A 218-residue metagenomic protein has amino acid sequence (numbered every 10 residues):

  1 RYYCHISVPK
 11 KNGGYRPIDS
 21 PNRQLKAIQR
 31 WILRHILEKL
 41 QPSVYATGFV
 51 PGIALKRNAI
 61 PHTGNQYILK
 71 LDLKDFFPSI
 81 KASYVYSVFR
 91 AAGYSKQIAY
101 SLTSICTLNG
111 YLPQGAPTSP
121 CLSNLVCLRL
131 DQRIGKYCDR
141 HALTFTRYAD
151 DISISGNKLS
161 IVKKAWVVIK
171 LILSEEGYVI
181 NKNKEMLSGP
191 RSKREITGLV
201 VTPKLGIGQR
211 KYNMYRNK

Functional and structural regions predicted by a protein language model:
R1-C4: Amphipathic alpha-helical blocks
I6-Q29, T47-V50, S104-N124: Short, conserved non-catalytic motifs in the polymerase core
R23-L25, L159, T202, G206: Short, glycine-/Ser/Thr-/acidic-enriched flexible segments
L25-K70, D75: Active-site-proximal segment of RNA-dependent polymerases
P42-K56, D139-F145, A149, K211: Short alpha-helical "patches" and their helix-cap loops
P61-A149, S153-P190, L199, Q209-R210: Conserved polymerase palm-domain catalytic core
S192-R194: Positively charged, low-complexity, intrinsically disordered RNA-binding extensions
T197, V201-K218: Active-site and adjacent loop segments of nucleotide-processing enzymes that use two-metal-ion phosphate chemistry
